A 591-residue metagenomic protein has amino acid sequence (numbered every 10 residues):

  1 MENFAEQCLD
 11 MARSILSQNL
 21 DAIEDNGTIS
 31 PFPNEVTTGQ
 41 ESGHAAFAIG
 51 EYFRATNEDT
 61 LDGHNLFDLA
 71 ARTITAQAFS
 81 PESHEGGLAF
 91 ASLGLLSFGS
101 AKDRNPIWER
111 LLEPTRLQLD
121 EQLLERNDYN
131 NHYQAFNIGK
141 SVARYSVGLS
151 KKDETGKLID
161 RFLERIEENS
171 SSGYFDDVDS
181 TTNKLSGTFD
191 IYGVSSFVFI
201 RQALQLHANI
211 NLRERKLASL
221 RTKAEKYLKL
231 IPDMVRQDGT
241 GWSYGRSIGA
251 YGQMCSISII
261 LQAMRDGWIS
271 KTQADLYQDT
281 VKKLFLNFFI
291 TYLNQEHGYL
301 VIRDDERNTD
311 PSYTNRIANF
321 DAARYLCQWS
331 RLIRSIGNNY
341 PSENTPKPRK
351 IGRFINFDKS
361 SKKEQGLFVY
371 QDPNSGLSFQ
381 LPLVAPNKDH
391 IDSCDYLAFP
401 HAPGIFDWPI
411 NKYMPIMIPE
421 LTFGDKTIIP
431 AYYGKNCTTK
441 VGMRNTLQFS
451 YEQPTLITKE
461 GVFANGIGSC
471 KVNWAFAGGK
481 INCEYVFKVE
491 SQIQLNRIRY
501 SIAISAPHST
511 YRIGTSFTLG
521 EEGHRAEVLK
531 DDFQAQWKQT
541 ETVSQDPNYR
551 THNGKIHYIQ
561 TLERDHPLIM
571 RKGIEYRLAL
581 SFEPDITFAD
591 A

Functional and structural regions predicted by a protein language model:
M1-N65: Low-complexity, Ser/Thr/Pro/Gly-enriched N-terminal "stalk/linker" regions
L9, R13, S17-L20, G50 (+4 more regions): Residue-level detector of alpha-helical secondary structure
P31-N34, A78-F79, R126-D128, K184-L185: Short, recurring structural edge motifs at helix starts
N34-T56, P81-A101, N130-G148, D190-V194 (+1 more regions): An alpha-helical repeat/solenoid feature that recognizes helix-turn-helix modules
H64-E125: Well-ordered mid-protein domain cores that form the structural environment of catalytic cofactors
R110-I351: Extracellular polysaccharide-recognition and catalytic grooves
Q237, G241, G252-K538: Extended polysaccharide-engagement surfaces of secreted carbohydrate-active enzymes
Q534-A591: Beta-strand-rich recognition/accessory modules
